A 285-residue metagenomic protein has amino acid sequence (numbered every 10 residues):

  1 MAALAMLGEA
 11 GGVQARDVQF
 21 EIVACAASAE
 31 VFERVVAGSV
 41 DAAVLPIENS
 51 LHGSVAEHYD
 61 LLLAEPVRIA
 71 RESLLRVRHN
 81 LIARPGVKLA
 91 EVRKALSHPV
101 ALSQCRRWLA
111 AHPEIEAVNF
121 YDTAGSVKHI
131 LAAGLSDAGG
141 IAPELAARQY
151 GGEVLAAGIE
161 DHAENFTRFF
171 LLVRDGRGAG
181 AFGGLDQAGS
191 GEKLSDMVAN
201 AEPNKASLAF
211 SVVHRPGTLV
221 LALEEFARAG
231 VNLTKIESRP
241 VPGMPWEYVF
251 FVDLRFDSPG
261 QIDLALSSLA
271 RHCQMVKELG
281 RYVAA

Functional and structural regions predicted by a protein language model:
M1-A285: Domain-level signature for soluble enzymes in the chorismate/prephenate branch of the shikimate pathway
